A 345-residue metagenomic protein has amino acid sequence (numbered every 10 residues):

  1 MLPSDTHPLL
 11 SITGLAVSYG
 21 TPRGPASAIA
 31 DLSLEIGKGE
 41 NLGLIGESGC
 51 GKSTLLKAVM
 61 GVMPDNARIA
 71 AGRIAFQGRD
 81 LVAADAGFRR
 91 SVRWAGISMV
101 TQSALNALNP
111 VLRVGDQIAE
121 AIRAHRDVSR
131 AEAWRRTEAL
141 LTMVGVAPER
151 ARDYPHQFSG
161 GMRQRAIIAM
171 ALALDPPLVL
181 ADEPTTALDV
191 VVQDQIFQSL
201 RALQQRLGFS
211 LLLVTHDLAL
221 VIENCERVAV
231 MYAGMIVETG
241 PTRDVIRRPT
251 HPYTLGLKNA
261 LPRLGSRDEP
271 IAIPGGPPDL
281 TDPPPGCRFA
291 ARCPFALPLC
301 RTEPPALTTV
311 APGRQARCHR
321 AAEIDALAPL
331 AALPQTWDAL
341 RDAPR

Functional and structural regions predicted by a protein language model:
D5-L9, S18-D31, M63-R68, D85-R89 (+2 more regions): A short, flexible loop at the N-terminus of ABC-type nucleotide-binding domains that lies
P8, A151, P241-R345: Short catalytic/signature loops enriched in Gly
E47, G61, P176, L180 (+2 more regions): P-loop NTP-binding/switch modules centered on Walker-like glycine-rich loops
R68-D80: Conserved ABC transporter NBD signature motif
D80, A131-E149, K258: Conserved ABC ATPase "signature" region
L81-S98, D116, A124, R130-A131 (+2 more regions): ABC ATPase NBD coupling module
Y154-F158, M162: Conserved ABC ATPase signature
A166, A171-L172: ABC ATPase C-loop
